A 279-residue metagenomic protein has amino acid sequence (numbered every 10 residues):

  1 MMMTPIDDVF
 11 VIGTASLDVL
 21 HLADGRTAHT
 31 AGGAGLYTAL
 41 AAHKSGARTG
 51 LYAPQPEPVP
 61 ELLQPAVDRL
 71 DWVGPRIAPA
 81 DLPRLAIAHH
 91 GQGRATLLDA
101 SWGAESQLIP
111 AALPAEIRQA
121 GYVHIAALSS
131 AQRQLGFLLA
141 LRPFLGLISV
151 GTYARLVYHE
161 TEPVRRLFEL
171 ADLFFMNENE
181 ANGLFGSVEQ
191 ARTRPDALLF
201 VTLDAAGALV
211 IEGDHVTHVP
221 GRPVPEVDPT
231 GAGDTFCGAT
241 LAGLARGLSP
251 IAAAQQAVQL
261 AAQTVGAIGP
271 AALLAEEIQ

Functional and structural regions predicted by a protein language model:
M2-D7, E189-Q279: Conserved phosphate-binding/catalytic region of the ribokinase-like
I6-D8, L17-H29, K44-I125, L139-L147: Conserved N-terminal subdomain of the carbohydrate kinase-like
F10-I12, Y122-H124, S149, F175 (+1 more regions): Structural motif
G13-A15, A34, Y153, T235: Active-site metal-binding loops of divalent metal-dependent hydrolases
A39-R48, G243-R246: Alpha-helix C-terminal capping segments
L40, L85-A88, G207-I211: Short beta-strand scaffold segments in enzyme catalytic cores
A42, N177, G233: Short, conserved phosphate/pyrophosphate- and ester-handling motifs at nucleotide-, phospho-/glycolipid
R142-L147, Y153-V219, P225: Conserved phosphate/ATP/ADP-binding segment of small-molecule kinases
